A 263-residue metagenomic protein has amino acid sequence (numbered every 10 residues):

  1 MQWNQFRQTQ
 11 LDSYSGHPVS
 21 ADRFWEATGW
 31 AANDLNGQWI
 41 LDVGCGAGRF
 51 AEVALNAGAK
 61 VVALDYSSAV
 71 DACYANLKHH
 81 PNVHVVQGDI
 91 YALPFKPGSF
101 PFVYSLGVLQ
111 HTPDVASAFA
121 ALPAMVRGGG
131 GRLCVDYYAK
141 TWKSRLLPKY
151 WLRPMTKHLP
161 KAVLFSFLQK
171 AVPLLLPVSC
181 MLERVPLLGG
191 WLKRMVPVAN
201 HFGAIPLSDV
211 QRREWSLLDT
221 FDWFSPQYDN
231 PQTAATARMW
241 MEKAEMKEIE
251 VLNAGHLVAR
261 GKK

Functional and structural regions predicted by a protein language model:
M1-P94, F102, Y228-P231, T236 (+3 more regions): Conserved N-terminal segment of class I S-adenosyl-L-methionine
R49-A51, T112, T141-L146, V258-R260: Short catalytic/ligand-binding loop motif for oxyanion handling, primarily in non-cytosolic enzymes, centered on
A59, G128-G131: A short helix->loop->beta-strand "cap" motif at the edges of active sites that frequently abuts
A92, Q110, K140: Active-site micro-motifs of SAM-dependent methyltransferase domains
P101-P113: A short SAM/SAH-binding and catalytic strip from SAM-dependent methyltransferases
A116-G129: A short glycine-rich, Lys/Arg-flanked "PGG" loop and its adjoining helix->strand segment in the class I
R132-S166, K170-P173: Conserved class I S-adenosyl-L-methionine
P160-A234, R238-E242: Substrate-binding/catalytic lobe of Class I Rossmann-like enzymes that use SAM or dcSAM, i.e., the mid-to-C-terminal
